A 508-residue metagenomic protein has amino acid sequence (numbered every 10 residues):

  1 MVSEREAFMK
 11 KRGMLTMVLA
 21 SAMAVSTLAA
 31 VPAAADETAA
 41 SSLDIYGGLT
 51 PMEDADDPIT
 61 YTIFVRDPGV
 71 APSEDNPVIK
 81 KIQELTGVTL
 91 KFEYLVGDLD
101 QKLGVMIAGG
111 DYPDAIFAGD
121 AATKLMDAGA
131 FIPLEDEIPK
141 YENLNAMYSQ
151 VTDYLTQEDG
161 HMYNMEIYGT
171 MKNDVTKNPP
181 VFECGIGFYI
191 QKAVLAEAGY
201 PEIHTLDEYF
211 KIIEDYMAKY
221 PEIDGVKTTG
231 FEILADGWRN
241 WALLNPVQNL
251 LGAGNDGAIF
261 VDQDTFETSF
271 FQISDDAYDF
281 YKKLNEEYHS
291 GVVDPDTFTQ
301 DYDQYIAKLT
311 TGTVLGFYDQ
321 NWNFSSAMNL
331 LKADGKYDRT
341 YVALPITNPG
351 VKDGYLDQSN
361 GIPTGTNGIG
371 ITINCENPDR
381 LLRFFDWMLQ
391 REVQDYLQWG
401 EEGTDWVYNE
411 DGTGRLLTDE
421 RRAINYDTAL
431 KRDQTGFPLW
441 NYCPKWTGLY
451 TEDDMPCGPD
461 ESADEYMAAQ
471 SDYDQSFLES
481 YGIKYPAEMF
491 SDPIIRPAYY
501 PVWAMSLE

Functional and structural regions predicted by a protein language model:
M1-A39, I63, I82, L95 (+2 more regions): Gram-positive cell-envelope targeting signals
A33-E208, P246, G254-F260, E267-Q272 (+1 more regions): Conserved N-terminal structural module of periplasmic/extracytoplasmic solute-binding proteins
D57-Y61, T86-K91, G110-D114, G129-A130 (+6 more regions): Loop/turn elements at helix/coil->beta-strand transitions in domains of secreted/extracellular proteins
R66, D395-E508: Conserved small-residue motifs centered on glycine
K124-E137, H161, P221, A327-Y355: Ligand-binding "clamshell"
G129-E158, I213-M217, V226-V261, T265-F266 (+1 more regions): Carboxylate/His-rich catalytic cores and anion/metal-binding grooves
E166-W241, D262-K308, F317, I369-R380 (+1 more regions): Helix-loop-helix "hinge/cap" segment bordering the ligand-binding cleft or interdomain interface
D296, I306-K352, G361, T372 (+3 more regions): Long, K/E/R/D-enriched contiguous segments that form extended
